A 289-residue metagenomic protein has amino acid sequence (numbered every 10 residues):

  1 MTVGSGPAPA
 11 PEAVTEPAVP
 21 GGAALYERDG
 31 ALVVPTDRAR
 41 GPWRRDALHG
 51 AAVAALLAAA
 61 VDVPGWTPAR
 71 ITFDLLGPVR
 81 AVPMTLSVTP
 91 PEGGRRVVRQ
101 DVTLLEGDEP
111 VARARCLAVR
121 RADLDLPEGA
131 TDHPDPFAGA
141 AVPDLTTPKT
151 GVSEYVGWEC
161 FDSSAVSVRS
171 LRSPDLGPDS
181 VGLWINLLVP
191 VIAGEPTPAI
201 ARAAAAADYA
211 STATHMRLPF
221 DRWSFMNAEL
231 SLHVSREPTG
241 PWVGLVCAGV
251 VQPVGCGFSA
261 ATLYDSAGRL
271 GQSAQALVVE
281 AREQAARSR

Functional and structural regions predicted by a protein language model:
M1-R289: Terminal targeting signals and extreme-terminal segments of soluble enzymes
